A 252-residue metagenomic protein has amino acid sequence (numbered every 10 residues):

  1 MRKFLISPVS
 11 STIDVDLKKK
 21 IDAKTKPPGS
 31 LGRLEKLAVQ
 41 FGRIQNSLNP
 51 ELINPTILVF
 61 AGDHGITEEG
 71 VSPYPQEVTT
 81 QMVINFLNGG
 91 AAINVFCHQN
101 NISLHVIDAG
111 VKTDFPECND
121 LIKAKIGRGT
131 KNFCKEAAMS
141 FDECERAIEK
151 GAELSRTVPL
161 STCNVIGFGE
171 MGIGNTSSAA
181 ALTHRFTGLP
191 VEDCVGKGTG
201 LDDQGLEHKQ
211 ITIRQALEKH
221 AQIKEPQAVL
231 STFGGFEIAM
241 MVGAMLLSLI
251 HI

Functional and structural regions predicted by a protein language model:
M1-D22, K26, E35, V39-D142: Extended, charged alpha/beta regions that create polyanion-binding interfaces
K20, K24-P28, I44-L48, F60 (+6 more regions): Change "in soluble alpha/beta enzymes" to "in soluble alpha/beta proteins
S30-L34, N49-I53, S161-F168, Q222-V229: Flexible, glycine/charged-enriched surface loops at secondary-structure junctions
T67-E69, F168, I173-A180, I238-G243: Short glycine/serine/threonine-rich phosphate/pyrophosphate-binding segments that cradle anionic phosphate groups
V111, N119-R156, R214-E218, V229-F236: Glycine-rich oxoanion-binding loops at beta->alpha junctions
G129-N175, A181-T187, G198-D202: Glycine-rich, mobile lid/loop segments that gate access to catalytic sites or pores
S178-G234, M240: Phosphate/pyrophosphate-binding betaalpha-module
I250-I252: Conserved small/polar residues in nucleotide/adenosyl-binding loops
